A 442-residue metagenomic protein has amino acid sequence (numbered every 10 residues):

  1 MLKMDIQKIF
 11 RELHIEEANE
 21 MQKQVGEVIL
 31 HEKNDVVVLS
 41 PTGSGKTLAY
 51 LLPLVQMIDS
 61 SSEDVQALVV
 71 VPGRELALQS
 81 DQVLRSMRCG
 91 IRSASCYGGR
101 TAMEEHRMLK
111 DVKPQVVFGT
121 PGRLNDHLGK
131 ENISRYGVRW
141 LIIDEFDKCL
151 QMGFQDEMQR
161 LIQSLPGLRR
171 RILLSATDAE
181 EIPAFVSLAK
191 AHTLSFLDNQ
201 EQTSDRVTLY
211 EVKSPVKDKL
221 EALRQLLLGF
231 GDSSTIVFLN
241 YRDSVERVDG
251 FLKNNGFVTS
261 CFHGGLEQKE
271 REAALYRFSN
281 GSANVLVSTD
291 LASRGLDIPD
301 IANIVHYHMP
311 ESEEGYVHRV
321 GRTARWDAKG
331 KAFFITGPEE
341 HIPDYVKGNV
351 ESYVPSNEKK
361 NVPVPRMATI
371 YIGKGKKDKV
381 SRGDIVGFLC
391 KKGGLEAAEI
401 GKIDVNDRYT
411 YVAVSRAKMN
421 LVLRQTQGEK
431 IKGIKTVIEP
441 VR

Functional and structural regions predicted by a protein language model:
M1-L39: Conserved pre-motif I regulatory segment
D5, E63-G129, G137-W140, G250-F262: Conserved nucleic-acid-binding Ia/Ib motif block in the N-terminal RecA-like helicase ATPase lobe
K23-E32, T47-S62, V83-M87: Walker A/P-loop NTP-binding motif
E104-M108, V245-G250, V258-T289: Conserved helicase ATPase core of P-loop NTP-dependent helicases/translocases
S134-Q200, V346-K347: Post-DEXD/H (motif II) to motif III coupling segment of the RecA-like Helicase ATP-binding lobe
D205-F251: Conserved interdomain hinge at the start of the Helicase C-terminal
V285, S312-Y353: Conserved segment of the helicase C-terminal RecA-like domain
R294-M309, K331-F334: A short beta-strand element within the Helicase C-terminal
